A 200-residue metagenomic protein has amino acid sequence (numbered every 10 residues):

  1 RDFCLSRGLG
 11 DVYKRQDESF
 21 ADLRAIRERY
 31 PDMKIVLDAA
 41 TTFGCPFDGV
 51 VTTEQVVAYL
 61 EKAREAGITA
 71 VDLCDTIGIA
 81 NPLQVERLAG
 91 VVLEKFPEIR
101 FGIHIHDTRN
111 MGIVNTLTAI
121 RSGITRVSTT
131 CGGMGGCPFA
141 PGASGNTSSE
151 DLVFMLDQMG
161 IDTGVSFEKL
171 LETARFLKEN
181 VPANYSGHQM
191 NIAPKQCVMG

Functional and structural regions predicted by a protein language model:
R1-Y13: Single conserved hydrophobic/aromatic residue that forms the stacking wall/gate of nucleotide- or nucleobase-binding
D11-G200: Catalytic cores and adjacent flexible loops of soluble metabolic enzymes that perform enolate/carbanion chemistry on
